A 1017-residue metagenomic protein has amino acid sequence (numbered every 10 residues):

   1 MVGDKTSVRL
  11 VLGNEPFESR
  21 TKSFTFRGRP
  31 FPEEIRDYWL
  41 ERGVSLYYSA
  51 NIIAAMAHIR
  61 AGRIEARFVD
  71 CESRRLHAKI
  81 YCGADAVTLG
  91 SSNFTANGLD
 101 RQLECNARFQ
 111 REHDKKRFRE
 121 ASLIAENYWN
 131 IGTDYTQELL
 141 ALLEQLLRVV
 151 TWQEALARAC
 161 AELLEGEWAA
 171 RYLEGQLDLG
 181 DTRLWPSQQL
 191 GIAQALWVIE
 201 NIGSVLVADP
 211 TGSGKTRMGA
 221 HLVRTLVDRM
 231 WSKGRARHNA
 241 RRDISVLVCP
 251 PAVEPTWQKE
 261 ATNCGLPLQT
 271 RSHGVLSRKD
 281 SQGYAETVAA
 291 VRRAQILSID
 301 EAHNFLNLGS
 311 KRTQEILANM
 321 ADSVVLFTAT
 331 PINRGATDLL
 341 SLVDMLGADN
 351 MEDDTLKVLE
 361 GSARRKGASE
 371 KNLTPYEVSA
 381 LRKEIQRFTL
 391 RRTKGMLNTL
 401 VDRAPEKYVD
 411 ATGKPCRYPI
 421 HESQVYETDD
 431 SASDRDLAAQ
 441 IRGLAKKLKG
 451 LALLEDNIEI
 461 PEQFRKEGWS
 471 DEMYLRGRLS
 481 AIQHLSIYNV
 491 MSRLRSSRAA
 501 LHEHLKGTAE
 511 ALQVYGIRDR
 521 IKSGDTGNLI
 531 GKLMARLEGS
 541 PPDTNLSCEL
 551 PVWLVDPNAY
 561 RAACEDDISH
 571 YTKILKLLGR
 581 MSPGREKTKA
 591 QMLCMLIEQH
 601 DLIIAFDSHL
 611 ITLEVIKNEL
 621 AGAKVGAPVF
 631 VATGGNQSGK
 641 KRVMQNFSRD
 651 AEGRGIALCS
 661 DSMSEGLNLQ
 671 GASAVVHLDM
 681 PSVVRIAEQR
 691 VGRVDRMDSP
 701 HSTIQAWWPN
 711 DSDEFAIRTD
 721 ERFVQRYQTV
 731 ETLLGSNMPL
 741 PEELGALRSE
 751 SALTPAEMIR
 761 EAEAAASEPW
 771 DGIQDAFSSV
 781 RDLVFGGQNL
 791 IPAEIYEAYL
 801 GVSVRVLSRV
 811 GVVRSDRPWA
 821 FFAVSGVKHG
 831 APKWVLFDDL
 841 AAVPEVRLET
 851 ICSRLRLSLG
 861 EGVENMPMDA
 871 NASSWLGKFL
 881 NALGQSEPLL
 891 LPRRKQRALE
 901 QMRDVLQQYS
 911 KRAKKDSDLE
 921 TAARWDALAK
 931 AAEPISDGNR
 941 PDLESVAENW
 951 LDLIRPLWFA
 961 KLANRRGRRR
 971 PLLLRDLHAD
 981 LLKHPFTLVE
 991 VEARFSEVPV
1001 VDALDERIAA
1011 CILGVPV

Functional and structural regions predicted by a protein language model:
M1-D181, I296, H303, S779 (+5 more regions): PLD/PLD-like phosphodiesterase catalytic module centered on the HKD motif
A57-D70, T270, G274-L276, S281-R293 (+8 more regions): Inter-lobe coupling linker of SF2 helicases/translocases
S91, A96-D100, T216, I332-A336 (+3 more regions): SF2 helicase motor core recognition
D114, R217, H221-T225, R293-E370 (+4 more regions): Signature of the SF2 helicase/ATPase Hel1-core->accessory helical subdomain module
W152-E154, L397, A404-P405, S699-V1017: C-terminal accessory region of SF2 helicases/translocases
L164-L184, P210, M218, L222-V223 (+6 more regions): Conserved Helicase C-terminal RecA-like lobe
A169-L196, G203, K215-R312, N319-A321 (+2 more regions): SF2 helicase/translocase NTPase motor core, specifically the RecA-like lobe 1 inter-motif segment between Walker
E200-V205, D243, S323, H600-L602 (+1 more regions): Pre-Walker A (Motif I) flank of P-loop NTPase domains
